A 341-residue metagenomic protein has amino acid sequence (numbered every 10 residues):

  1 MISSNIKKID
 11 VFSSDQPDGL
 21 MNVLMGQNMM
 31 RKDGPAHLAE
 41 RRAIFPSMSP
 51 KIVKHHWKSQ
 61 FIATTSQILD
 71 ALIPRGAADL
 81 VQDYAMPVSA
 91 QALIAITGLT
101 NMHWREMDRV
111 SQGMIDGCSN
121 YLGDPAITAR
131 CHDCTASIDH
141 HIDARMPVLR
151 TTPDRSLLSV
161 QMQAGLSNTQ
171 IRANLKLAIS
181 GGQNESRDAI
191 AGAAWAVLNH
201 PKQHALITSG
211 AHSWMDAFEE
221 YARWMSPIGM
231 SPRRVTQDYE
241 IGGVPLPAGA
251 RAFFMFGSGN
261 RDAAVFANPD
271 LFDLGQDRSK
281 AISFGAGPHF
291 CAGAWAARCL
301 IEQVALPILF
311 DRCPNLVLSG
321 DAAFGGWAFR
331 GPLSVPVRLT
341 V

Functional and structural regions predicted by a protein language model:
M1-V341: Cytochrome P450
